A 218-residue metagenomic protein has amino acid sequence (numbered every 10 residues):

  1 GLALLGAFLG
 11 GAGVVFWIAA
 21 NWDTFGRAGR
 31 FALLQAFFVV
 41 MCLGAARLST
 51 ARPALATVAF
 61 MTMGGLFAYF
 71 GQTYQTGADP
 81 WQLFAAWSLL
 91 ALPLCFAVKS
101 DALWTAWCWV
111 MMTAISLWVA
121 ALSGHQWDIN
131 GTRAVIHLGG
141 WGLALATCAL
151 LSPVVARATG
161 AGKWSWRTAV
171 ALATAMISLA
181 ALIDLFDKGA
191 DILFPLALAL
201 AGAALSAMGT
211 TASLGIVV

Functional and structural regions predicted by a protein language model:
G1-V218: Alpha-helical multi-pass membrane segments and their bilayer interfacial helix-loop junctions
